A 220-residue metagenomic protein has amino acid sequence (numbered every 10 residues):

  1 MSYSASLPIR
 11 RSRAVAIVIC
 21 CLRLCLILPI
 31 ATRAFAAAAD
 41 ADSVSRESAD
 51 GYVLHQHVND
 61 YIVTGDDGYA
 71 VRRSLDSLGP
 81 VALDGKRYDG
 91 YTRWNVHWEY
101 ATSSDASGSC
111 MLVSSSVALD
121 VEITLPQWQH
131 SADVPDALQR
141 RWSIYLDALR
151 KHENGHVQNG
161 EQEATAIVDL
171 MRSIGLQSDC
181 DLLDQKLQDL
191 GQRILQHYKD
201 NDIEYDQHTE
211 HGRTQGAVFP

Functional and structural regions predicted by a protein language model:
M1-A14: N-terminal secretory signal peptides that target proteins for export/translocation
A16-R33: Bacterial N-terminal signal peptides
A34-A41: Boundary at the C-terminal end of the N-terminal hydrophobic targeting segment
S43-V44, S48-D133, G175-P220: Metalloprotease/metallohydrolase-associated module, dominated by Zn2+-dependent proteases
W142-L146: Mature extracytoplasmic/lumenal regions of exported proteins
A148-G160: Active-site recognition of the HExxH zinc-binding catalytic motif
E161-L170: Membrane-interfacial alpha-helical segments at the cytosolic side of multi-pass membrane proteins
